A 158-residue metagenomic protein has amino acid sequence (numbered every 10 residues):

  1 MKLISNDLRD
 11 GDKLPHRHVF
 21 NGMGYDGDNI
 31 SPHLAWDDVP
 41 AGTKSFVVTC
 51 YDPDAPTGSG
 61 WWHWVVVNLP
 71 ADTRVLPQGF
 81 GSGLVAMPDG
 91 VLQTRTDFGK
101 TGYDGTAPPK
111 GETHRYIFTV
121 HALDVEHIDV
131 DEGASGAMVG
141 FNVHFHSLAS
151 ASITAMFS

Functional and structural regions predicted by a protein language model:
M1-S158: N-terminus-centered regions that define maturation/targeting leaders and the start of the first functional domain
